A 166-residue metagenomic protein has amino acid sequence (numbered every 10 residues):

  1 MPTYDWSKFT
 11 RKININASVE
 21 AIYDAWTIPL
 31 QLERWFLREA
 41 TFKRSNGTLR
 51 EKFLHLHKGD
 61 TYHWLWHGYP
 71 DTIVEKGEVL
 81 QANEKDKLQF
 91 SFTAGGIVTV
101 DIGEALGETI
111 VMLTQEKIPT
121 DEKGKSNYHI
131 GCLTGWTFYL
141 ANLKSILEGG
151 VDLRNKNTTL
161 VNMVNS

Functional and structural regions predicted by a protein language model:
M1-T48: Hydrophobic ligand-binding cavity/cleft-lining segments
R11-I13, K76-L80, I97-E104: Hydrophobic/aromatic beta-strand elements that line small-molecule binding cavities or substrate pockets in beta-rich
I15, G68-P70, N83, A94 (+1 more regions): A generic beta-sheet turn/junction motif
S18-E20, L80-K85, D101-I110: A short, structured loop/turn motif at beta-sheet edges
I22-Y23, L32, Y62, V79 (+3 more regions): Hydrophobic pocket/interface hotspot
S45-S91: Glycine-rich portal/gate segments that line the openings of hydrophobic small-molecule binding cavities
Q89-T137: Beta-strand/loop substructures that line and gate deep hydrophobic ligand-binding cavities in soluble
K117-S166: A conserved amphipathic terminal alpha-helix motif
